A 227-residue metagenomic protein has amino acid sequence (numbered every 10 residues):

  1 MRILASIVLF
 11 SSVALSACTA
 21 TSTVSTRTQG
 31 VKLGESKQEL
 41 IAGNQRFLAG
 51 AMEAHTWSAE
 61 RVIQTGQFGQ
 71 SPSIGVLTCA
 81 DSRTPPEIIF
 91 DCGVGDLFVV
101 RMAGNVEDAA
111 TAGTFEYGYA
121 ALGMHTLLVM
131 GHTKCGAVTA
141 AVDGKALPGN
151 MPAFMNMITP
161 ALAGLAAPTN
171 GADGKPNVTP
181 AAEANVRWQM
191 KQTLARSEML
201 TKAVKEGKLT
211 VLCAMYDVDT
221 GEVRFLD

Functional and structural regions predicted by a protein language model:
M1-L4: Positively charged n-region of N-terminal signal peptides that target proteins for export
S6-S16: Bacterial N-terminal signal peptides
T19-G69, V94-G95, G104-G113, Y117-L122 (+1 more regions): Divalent-metal-activated hydrolytic enzyme cores
E60-I74, C79-T84: Glycine-rich, flexible N-terminal cofactor/catalytic loop recognition
T78-R83, A103-V106, H132-T133: Short glycine-enriched loops at secondary-structure junctions
E87: Portal/gating segments that form or line small-molecule/metal binding sites
D91-V99: Short helix-loop-beta junction
V129: Conserved functional hotspot residues or short segments at active or partner-binding sites across diverse domains
